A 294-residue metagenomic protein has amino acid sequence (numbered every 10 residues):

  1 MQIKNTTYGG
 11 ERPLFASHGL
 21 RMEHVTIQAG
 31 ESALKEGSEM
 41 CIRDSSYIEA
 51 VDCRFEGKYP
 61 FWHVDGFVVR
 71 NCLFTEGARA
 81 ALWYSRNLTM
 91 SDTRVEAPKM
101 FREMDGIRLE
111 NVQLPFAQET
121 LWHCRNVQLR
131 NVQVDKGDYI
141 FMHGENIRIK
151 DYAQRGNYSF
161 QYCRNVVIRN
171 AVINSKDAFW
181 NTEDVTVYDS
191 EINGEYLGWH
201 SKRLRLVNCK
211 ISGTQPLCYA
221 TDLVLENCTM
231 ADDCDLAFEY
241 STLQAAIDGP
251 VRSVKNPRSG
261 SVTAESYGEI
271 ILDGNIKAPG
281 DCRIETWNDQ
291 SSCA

Functional and structural regions predicted by a protein language model:
M1-G37, Y267-G268, L272-I276, C282-C293: N-terminal alpha-helical scaffold/docking segments in eukaryotic complex subunits
Q2-I3, L20-E23, I48-A50, F67-N71 (+9 more regions): All-beta strand scaffolds that present successive hydrophobic residues in beta-strands
N5, D222-A294: Intrinsically disordered, low-complexity terminal regions
G10, Q28-A29, D52, E56-G57 (+18 more regions): Residues in short coils/turns that link rungs of repeat/solenoid architectures in beta-rich domains
M40-D44: Conserved small/polar residues in nucleotide/adenosyl-binding loops
Y47, V51-N126, N131-V134: A generic tandem-repeat structural signature
W83-S85, C124, G144, T182 (+3 more regions): A structural signal for leucine-rich repeat
